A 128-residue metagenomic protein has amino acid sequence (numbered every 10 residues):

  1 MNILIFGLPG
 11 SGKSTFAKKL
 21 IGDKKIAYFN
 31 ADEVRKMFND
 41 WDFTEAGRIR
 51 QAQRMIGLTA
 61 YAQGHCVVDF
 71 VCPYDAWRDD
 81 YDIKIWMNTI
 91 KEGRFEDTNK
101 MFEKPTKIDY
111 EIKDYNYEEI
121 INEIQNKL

Functional and structural regions predicted by a protein language model:
N2: Walker A (P-loop) ATP-phosphate-binding motif of ABC ATPase nucleotide-binding domains
I5: Hydrophobic anchor at the beta1->P-loop junction of P-loop NTPases
L8: P-loop (Walker A) phosphate-binding loop of NTP-binding proteins
S11: ATP-binding Walker
S14: Walker A/P-loop
A17-A60: Conserved substrate/cofactor phosphate-moiety recognition/catalytic segment in nucleotide-dependent phosphotransferases
E45-F95: Glycine-rich phosphate-binding loop used to anchor ATP phosphates in small-molecule kinases, encompassing both
M87-L128: Small-molecule kinase domains that catalyze NTP-dependent phosphoryl transfer to phosphate-bearing small molecules
